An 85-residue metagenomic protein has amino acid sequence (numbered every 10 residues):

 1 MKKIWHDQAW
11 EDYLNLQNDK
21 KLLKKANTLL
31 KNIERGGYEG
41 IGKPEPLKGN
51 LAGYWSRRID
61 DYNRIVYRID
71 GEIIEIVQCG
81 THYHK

Functional and structural regions predicted by a protein language model:
K2-K24, T28, I41, K48 (+2 more regions): Enriched for short, Lys/Arg-rich terminal
